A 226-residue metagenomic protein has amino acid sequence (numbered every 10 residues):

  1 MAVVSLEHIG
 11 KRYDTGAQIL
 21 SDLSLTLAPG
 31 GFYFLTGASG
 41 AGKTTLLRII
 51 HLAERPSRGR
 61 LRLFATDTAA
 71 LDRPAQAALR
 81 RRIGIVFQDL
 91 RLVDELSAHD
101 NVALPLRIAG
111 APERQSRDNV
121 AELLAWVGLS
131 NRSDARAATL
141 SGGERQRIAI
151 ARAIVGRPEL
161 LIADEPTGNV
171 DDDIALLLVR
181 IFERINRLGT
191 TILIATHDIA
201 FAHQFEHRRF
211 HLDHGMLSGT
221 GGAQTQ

Functional and structural regions predicted by a protein language model:
V4, L20-D22: Conserved structural motif at the start of ABC-family nucleotide-binding domains
H51: Helix-to-loop junction immediately C-terminal to a conserved catalytic motif
G59-D67, L79: Conserved ABC transporter NBD signature motif
L96-L104: Short coil-to-helix segment of the ABC ATPase nucleotide-binding domain corresponding to the Q-loop/switch region
R136-L140, E144-Q146: Conserved ABC ATPase signature
V155-E159: A short, proline-enriched helix->beta-strand linker immediately N-terminal to the Walker B motif in ABC-type P-loop
L161-D164: Catalytic Walker B motif of ABC-type/P-loop ATPase nucleotide-binding domains
